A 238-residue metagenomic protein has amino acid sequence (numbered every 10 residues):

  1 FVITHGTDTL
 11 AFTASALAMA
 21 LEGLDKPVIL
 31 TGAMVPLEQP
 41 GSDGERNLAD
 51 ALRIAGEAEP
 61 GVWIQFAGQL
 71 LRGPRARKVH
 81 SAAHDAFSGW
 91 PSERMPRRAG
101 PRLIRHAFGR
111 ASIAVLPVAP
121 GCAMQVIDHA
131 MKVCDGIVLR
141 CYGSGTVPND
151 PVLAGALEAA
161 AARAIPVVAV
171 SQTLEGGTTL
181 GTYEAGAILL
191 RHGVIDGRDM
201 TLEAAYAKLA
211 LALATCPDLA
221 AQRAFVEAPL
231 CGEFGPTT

Functional and structural regions predicted by a protein language model:
I3, I29, V115, G136-R140 (+1 more regions): Structural motif
I3-K26, N149-A156, A185: Short Gly/Thr/Asp-enriched flexible loops that form oxyanion-binding sites at enzyme active sites
H5-A11, Q69-L71, G143-T146, L174-E175: Gly/Ser/Thr-rich loops at beta-strand to alpha-helix junctions that form or flank small-molecule/cofactor-binding
A14-D43, G56, A161-S171: Short, acidic/small-residue loops that bind anionic groups at enzyme active sites
L30-P91: Internal gly/pro-rich beta-alpha loop/helix module that stabilizes soluble enzyme cofactors or their anionic handles
Q69-D150, F234-T238: Accessory alpha-helical/coil subdomains and C-terminal extensions that flank or cap enzyme catalytic cores
A154-T238: ATP/nucleoside-binding phosphotransfer catalytic cores, i.e., glycine-rich phosphate-binding loops
